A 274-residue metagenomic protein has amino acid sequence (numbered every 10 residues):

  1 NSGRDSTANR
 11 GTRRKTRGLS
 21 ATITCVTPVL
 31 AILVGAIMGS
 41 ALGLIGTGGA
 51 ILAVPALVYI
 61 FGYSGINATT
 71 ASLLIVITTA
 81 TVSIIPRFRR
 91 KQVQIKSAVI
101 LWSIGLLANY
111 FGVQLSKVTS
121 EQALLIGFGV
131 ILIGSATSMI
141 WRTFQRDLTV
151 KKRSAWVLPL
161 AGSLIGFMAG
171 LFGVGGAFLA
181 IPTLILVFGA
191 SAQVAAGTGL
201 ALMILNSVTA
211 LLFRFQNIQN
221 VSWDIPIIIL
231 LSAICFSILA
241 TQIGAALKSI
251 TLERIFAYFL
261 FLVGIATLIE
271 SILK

Functional and structural regions predicted by a protein language model:
S2-A41, L52-V54, V58-I60, G65 (+4 more regions): Juxtamembrane transmembrane-helix boundary motif
I45-A53, G173-T183: Transmembrane helix boundary and interhelical junction motifs in multipass membrane proteins
G65-T69, A196, L200: Small-residue hotspots at the loop-to-helix junctions and early N-terminal turns of transmembrane alpha-helices
A71-P86: Transmembrane alpha-helices of multi-pass small-molecule transport proteins
S72-V76, G199-M203, I225-P226, L230: Short hydrophobic/aromatic, small-residue-rich stretches within specific transmembrane helices of secondary active
P159, L179-T183, V187, L200-M203 (+1 more regions): Non-catalytic alpha-helical scaffold/packing segments enriched in small hydrophobic residues
G197-L212, L262: Hydrophobic alpha-helical transmembrane segments of multi-pass integral membrane proteins, especially transporters
